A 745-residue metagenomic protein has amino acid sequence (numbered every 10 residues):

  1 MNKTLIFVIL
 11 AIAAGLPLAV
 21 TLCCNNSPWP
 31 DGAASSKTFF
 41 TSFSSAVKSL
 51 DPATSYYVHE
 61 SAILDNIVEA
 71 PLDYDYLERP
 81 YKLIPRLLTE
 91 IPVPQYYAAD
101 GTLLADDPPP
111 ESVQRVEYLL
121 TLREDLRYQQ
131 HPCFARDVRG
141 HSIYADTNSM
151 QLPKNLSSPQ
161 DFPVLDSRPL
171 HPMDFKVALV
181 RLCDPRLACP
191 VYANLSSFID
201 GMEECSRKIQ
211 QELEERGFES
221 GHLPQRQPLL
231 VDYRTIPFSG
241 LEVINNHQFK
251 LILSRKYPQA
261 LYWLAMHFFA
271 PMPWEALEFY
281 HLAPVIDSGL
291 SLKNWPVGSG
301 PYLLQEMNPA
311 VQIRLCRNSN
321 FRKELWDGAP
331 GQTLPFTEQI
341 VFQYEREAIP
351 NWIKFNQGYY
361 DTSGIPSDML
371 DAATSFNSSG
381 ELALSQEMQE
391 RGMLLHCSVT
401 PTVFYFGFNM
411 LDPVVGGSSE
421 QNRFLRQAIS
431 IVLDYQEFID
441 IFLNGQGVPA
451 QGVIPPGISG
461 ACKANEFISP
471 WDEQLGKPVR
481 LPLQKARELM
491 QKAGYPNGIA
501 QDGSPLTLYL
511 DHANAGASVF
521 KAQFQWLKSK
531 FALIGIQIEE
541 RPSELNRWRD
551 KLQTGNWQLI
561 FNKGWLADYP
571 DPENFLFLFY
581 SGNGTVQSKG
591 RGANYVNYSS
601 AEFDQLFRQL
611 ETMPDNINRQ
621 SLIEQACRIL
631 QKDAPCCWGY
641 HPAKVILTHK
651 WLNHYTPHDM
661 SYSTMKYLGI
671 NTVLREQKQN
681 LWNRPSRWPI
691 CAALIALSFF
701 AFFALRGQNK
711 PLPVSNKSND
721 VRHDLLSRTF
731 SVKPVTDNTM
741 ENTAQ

Functional and structural regions predicted by a protein language model:
S42-P110, V297: N-terminal lobe/hinge region of extracytoplasmic solute-binding protein
S45-L64, D75-Y76, P132-A135, P163 (+5 more regions): A structural "hinge/loop" feature
Y74, C316-S319, R346, N356 (+5 more regions): A bilobed periplasmic-binding-protein/Venus flytrap-type ligand-binding module shared by bacterial periplasmic
D75-E78, D200-Q248, I252-V341, R346-P350 (+5 more regions): Gly/Pro-rich hinge or "lid" segments in bacterial periplasmic/extracellular proteins
E90-N194, K250, N351-K354, S419-Q421 (+1 more regions): Aromatic- and charge-enriched surface segment that lines or borders ligand/interaction sites
P258, Q312, H396-F404, A428-F467 (+2 more regions): Detector for C-terminal structural segments
Y302-L303, V415-G416, V448-A493, N514-Q523: Structural transition elements
Q305-C316, Q343-D412, Q436, D440-F442 (+1 more regions): Extracellular/periplasmic solute-recognition and catalytic clefts
